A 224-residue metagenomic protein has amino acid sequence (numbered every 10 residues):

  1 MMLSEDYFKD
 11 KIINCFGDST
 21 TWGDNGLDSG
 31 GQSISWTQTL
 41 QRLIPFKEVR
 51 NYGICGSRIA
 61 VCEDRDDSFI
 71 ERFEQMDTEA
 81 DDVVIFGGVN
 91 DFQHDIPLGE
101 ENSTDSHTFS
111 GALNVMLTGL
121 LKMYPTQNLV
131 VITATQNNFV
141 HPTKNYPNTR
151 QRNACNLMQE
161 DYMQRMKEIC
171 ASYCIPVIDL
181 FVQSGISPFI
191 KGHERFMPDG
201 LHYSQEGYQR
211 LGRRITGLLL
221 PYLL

Functional and structural regions predicted by a protein language model:
M1-Q32, T37-K47, T78-E79, T118 (+5 more regions): N-terminal secretory targeting modules
Y7, K11-N14, T20-G111: Conserved SGNH/GDSL esterase-like catalytic core that processes O-acyl groups on lipids and polysaccharides
N14, R50, V130-I132, P176-I178: Hydrophobic/aromatic beta-strand patches that form the interior of the parallel beta-sheet core in alpha/beta enzyme
F73, L113-L117, M163: Generic structural signal for well-ordered alpha-helices, preferentially at hydrophobic/aromatic core positions
V84-F86, N128-I132: Conserved, well-ordered alpha-helix/loop/beta-strand core segments that scaffold catalytic motifs
G99, S103-P125, Y222-L223: N-terminal-biased segments
A134-L224: Catalytic His-Asp segment of secreted/periplasmic serine-dependent ester chemistry enzymes
